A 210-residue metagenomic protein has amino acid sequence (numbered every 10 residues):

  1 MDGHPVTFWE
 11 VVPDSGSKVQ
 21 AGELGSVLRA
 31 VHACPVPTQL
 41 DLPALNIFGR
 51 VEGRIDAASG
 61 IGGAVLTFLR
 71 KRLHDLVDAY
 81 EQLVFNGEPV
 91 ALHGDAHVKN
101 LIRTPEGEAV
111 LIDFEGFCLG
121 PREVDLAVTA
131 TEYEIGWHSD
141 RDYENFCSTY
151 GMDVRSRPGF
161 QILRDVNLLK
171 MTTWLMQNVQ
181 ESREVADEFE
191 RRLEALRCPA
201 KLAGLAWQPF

Functional and structural regions predicted by a protein language model:
M1-L42: ATP-binding pocket architecture of kinase catalytic cores
M1-P5, V98, V166: A short, glycine/Asx- and small/polar-enriched loop/turn that sits immediately N-terminal to a beta-strand
P5, S15-Q20, G49-A57, W137-H138 (+2 more regions): Phosphate/dinucleotide-binding and metal-coordinating scaffold of catalytic cores in nucleotide-dependent enzymes
R29-V36, E134, R197, K201: Short amphipathic alpha-helical signal-transduction/dimerization elements
V36-G94: An alpha-helical support segment within catalytic cores of ATP-dependent transferases
G49-R50, A57-G60, T173-F210: ATP/Mg2+ or Mg2+-diphosphate-binding catalytic cores that bind nucleotide phosphates or diphosphates via glycine-rich
D78-L126: Active-site acidic catalytic loop and adjacent metal/ATP-binding pocket of ATP-dependent phosphoryl transfer enzymes
E123-R155, V166-S182: Active-site activation/catalytic loop segments of kinase-like enzymes and analogous catalytic loops in related
